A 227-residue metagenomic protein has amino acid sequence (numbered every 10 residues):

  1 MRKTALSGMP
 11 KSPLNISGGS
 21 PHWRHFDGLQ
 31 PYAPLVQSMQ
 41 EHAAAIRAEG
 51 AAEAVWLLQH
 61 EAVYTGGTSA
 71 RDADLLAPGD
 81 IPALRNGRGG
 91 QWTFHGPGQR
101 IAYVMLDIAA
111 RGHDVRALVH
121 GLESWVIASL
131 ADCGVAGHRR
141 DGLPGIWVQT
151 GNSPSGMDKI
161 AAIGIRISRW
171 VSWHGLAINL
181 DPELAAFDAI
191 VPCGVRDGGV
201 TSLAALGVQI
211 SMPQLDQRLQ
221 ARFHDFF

Functional and structural regions predicted by a protein language model:
M1-S155, I160, A189, Q209: N-terminal lobe of the biotin/lipoate ligase/transferase fold
R2-K3, W147, R166, A177-F227: C-terminal accessory segment of soluble enzyme catalytic cores
A102-V104, I163-I165, I178: Preference for bulky hydrophobic residues occupying beta-strand positions in well-ordered beta-sheet regions
A161, H174: A translation/RNA-centric and nucleic-acid-associated enzymatic feature enriched in Class II aminoacyl-tRNA synthetases
R169-W173: Glycine-rich phosphate/pyrophosphate-binding beta-alpha loops
